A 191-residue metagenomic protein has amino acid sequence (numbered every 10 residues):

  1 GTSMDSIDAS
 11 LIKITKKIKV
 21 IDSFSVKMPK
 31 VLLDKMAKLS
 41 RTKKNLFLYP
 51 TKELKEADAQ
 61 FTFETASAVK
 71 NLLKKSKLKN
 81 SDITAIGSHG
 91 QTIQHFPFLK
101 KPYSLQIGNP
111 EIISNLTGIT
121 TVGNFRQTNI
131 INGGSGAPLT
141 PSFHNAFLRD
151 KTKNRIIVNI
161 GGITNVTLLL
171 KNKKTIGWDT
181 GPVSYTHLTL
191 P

Functional and structural regions predicted by a protein language model:
G1-D5, N159-I163, G181-S184: A short acidic Gly-Thr/Ser loop motif
S3-E53, T175: Short glycine-rich, Thr/Ser-proximal phosphate-binding strand/loop in the N-terminal lobe of ATP-dependent enzymes
I12-I14, T167-L170: Short beta-strand-to-turn element immediately C-terminal to the catalytic PLP-Schiff-base lysine in fold type I
L48-G108: Short beta-strand-loop/turn "lid" adjacent to the catalytic site in phosphate-handling enzymes
D82-G87, R155-N159, G177-D179: Short glycine-aspartate micro-motif
T84-T140: Glycine-rich phosphate-binding loop and adjoining helix at the ATP-binding site of ATP-dependent phosphoryl-transfer
L116, N132-F143, L148, N159-N165: Glycine-rich, mobile lid/loop segments that gate access to catalytic sites or pores
T186-P191: Conserved small/polar residues in nucleotide/adenosyl-binding loops
